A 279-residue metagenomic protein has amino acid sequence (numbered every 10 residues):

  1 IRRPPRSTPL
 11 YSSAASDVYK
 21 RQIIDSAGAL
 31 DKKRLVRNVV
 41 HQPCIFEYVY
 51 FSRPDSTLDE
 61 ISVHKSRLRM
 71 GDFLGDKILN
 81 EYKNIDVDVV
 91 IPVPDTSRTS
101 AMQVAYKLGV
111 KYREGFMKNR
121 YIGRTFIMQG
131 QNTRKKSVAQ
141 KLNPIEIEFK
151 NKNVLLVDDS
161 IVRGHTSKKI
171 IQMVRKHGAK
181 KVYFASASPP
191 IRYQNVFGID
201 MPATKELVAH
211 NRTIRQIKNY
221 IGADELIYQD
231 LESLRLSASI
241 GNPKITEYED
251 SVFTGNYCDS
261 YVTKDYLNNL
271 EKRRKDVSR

Functional and structural regions predicted by a protein language model:
I1-A15, Y19: Single conserved hydrophobic/aromatic residue that forms the stacking wall/gate of nucleotide- or nucleobase-binding
S13-R279: PRPP-associated nucleotide enzymes
